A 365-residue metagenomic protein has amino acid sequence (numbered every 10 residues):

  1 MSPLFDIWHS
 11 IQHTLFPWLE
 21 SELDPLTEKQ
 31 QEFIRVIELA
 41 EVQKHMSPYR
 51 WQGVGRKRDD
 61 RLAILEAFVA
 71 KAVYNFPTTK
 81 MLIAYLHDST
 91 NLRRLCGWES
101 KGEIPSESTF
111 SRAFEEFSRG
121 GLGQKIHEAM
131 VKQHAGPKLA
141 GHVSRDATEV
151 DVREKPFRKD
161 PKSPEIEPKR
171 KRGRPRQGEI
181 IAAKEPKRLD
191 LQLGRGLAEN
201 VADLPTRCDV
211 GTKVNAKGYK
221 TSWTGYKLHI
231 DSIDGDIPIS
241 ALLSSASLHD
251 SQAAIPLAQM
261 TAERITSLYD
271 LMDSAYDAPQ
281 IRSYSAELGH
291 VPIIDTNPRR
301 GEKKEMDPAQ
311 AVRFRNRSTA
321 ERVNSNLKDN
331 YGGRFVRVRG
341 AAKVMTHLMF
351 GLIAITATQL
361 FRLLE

Functional and structural regions predicted by a protein language model:
M1-H45, R362-E365: Charged, often Cys/His-bearing segments associated with DNA-binding zinc-finger transcription factors
T27-Y74: Basic, short loop/linker segments at the boundary and entry of helix-turn-helix/winged-helix-like folds
G53-L62, K220-T221, V338-L348: Structural motif
K57-K125: Short, positively charged, Gly/Tyr-enriched micro-motifs that form contact patches at catalytic or ligand/partner
A63-E66, A253, T319, V323 (+2 more regions): Catalytic-loop motifs flanking and including active-site residues across diverse enzymes
E107-L288, N297: Polybasic low-complexity intrinsically disordered regions
S274-A342: Helix-centered, glycine/charged polyanion-binding patches within enzymatic domains that contact phosphate-containing
A342-E365: Charge-patterned, long linear interaction tracts outside catalytic cores
